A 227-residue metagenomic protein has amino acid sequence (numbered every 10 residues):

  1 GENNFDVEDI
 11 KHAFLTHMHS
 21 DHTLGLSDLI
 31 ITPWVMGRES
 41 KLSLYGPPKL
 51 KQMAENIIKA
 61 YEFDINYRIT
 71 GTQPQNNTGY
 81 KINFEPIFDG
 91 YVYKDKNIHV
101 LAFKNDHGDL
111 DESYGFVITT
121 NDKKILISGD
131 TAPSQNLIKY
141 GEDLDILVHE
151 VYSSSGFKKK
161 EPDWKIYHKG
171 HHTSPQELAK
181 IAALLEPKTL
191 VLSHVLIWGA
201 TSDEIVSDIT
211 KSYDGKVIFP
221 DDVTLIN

Functional and structural regions predicted by a protein language model:
G1-I125, V206-N227: Binuclear metal-dependent hydrolase catalytic cores
G115, D122-L126, A132-T224: Cap/insert and terminal regions of metallo-dependent hydrolase folds
